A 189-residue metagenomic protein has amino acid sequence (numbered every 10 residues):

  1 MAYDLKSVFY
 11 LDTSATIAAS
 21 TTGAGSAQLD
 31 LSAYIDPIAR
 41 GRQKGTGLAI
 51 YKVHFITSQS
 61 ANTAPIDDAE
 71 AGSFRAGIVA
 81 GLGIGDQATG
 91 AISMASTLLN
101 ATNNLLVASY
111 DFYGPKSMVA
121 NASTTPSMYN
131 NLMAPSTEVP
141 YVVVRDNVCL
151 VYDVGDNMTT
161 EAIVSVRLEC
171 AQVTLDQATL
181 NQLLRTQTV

Functional and structural regions predicted by a protein language model:
M1-S26, R42-G45, D68-E70, N157-V189: C-terminal interaction-tip segments
Y3, Y10, Y34, Y51 (+4 more regions): Sequence-level detector for tyrosine residue identity
D4-D12, T16-S20, D36-T46, L98-N121 (+1 more regions): Extracellular distal adhesion/interaction modules in secreted or cell-surface proteins
T13, L31, D68-A69, Q87 (+5 more regions): Short linear motifs in intrinsically disordered/low-complexity regions
A27-A95, S165, E169-A171: Beta-rich globular "head" domains
A27-I35, S127-N130, V144-C149: A short linear-motif detector with a strong N-terminal bias
Q43-I56, V139-M158, A162: Noncatalytic modules at the cell exterior or secretory-pathway interfaces, chiefly beta-strand-rich lectin/adhesion
G81-V142: Extended, solvent-exposed segments with strong compositional bias
